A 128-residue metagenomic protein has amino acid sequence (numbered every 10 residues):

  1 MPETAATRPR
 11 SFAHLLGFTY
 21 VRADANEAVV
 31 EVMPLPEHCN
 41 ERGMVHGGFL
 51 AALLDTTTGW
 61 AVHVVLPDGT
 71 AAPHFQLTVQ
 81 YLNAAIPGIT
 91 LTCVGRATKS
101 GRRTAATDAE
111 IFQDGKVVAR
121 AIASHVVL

Functional and structural regions predicted by a protein language model:
M1-L128: Terminal targeting signals and extreme-terminal segments of soluble enzymes
